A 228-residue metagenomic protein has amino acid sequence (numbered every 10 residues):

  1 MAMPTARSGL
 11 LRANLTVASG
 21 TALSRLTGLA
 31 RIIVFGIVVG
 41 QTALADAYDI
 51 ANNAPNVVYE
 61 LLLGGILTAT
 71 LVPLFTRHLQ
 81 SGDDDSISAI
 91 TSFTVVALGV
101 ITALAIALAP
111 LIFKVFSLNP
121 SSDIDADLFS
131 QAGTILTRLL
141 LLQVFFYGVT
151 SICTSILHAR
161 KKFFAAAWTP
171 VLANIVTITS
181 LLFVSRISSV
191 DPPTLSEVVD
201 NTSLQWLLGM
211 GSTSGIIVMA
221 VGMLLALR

Functional and structural regions predicted by a protein language model:
M1-R228: Membrane-embedded alpha-helical bundles of multi-pass transporters/translocases, especially carrier/permease families
